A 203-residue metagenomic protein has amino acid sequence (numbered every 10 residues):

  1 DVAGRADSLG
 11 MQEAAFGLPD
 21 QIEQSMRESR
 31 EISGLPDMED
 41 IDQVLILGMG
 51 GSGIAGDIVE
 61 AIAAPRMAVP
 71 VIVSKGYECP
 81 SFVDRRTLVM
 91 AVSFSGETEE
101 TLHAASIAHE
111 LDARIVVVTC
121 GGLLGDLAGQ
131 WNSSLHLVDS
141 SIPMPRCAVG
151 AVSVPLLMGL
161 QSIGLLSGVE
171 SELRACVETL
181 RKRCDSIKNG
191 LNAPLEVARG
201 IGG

Functional and structural regions predicted by a protein language model:
D1-A3: Generic start-of-chain signal for non-secretory N-termini
R5-A14, S29-S33, E39-D42, Q161-G203: Active-site phosphate/pyrophosphate-binding segments
P19: An N-cap/entry alpha-helix motif that binds or orients negatively charged groups
I22-Q24: C-terminal beta-strand-loop-alpha-helix "lid" module of Rossmann-like NAD(P)-dependent dehydrogenases
M26-R30, M67: Short amphipathic alpha-helical segments enriched in hydrophobics
M38-R183: Glycine-rich phosphate-binding loops that contact phosphosugars or nucleotide phosphates
